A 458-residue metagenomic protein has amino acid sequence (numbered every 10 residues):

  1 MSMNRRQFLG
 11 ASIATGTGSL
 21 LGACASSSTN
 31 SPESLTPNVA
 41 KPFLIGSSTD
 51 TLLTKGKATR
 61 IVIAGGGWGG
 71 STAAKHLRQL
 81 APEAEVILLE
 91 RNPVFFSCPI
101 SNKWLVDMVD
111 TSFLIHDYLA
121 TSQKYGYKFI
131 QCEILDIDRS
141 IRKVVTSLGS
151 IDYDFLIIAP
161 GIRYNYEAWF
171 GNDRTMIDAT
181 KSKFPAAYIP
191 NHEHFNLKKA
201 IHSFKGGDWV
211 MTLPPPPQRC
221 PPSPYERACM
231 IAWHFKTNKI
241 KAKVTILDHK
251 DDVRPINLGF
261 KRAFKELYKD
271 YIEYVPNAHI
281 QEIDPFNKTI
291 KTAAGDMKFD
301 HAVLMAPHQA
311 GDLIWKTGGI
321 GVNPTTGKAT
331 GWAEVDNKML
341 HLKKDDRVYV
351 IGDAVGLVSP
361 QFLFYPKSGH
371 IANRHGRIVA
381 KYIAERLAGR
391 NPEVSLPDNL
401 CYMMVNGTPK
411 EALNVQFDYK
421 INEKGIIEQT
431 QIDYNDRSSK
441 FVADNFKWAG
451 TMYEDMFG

Functional and structural regions predicted by a protein language model:
M1-G16: N-terminal secretory signal peptides and thylakoid transit peptides that target proteins across membranes
S27-L35, V39-K41, S47-K128, P215-I256: Beta1-alpha1 glycine-rich phosphate/pyrophosphate-binding loop at the start of Rossmann-like nucleotide-binding domains
P42-S47, G161-T237: Glycine-rich dinucleotide-binding loop and its adjacent helix/turn
K57, A412-G458: C-terminal auxiliary extensions adjacent to catalytic cores
E83, K124-D136, K143-V144, W233-T330: A Rossmann-like FAD-binding core segment of flavoenzymes
D152-G161, D300-P307: Short hydrophobic core segments
R174-S203, K298-H301, M305-A372: FAD-site-proximal beta/loop scaffold in flavoenzymes
L357-E393: A conserved FAD-binding loop/helix module that cradles the flavin
